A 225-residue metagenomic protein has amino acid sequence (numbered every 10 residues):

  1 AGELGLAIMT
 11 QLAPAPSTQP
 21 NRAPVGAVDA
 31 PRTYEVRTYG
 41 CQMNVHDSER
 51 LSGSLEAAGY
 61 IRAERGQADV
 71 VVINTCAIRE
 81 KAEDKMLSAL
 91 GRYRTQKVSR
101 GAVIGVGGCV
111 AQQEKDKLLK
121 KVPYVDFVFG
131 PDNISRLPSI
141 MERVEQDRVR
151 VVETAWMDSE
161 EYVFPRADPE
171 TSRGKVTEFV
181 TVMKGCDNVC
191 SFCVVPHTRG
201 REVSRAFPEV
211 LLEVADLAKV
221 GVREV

Functional and structural regions predicted by a protein language model:
A1-V225: Proteins enriched for Cys/Gly/acidic motifs involved in redox and nucleic-acid/cofactor modification
